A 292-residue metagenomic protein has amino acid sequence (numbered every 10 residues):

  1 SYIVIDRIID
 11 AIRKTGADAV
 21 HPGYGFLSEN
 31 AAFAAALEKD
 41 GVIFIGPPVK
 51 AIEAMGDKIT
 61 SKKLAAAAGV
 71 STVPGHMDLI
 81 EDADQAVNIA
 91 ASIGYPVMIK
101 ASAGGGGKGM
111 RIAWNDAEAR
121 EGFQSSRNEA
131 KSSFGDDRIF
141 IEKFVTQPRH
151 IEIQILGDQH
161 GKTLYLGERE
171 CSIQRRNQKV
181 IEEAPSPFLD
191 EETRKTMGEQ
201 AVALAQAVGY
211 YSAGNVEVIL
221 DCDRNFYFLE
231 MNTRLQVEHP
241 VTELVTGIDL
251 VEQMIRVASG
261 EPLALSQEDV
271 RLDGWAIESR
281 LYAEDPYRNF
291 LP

Functional and structural regions predicted by a protein language model:
S1-V216, L220-H239: N-terminal beta-alpha lobe that positions the nucleotide/phosphoryl donor in ATP/NTP-coupled carboxylate activation
A35, E168, E243, E252-R256: Generic alpha-helical structural context detector
T72-P74, S212-G214, E261-E268, R288-P292: Acidic/polar loop patches that form or flank catalytic/metal-binding clefts of enzymes that bind anionic ligands
I80-V87, P262-V270: Short, glycine- and charge-enriched coil/turn segments that flank and shape catalytic ligand pockets
Q154, Q236, Q253-M254, Q267: Glutamine-centric residue-chemistry signal
T196, I248-I255, G260, W275-I277: Polar, glycine-rich mid-to-C-terminal structural blocks that act as macromolecule-binding/assembly scaffolds
Q236-D249: ATP-dependent carboxylate-activation loops
E268-P292: Glycine-rich active-site loop/lid that clamps phosphate-bearing ligands
